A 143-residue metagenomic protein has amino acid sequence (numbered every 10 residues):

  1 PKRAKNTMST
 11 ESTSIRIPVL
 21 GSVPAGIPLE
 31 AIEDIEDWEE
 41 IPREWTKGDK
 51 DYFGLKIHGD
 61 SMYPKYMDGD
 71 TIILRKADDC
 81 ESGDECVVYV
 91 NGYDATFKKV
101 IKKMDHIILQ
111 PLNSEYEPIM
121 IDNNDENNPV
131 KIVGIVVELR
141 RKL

Functional and structural regions predicted by a protein language model:
P1-D68, A95, K102-H106, P129-V130 (+1 more regions): Short, positionally conserved secondary-structure boundary motifs
D70-T71, D84: Structural motif
I73-L74, V87: Hydrophobic beta-strand signal
C80-V87, T96-K98: Short, Lys/Arg- and Gly-enriched loop/turn segments at beta-strand edges
V88, L109-L112: SH3/SH3-like beta-barrel fold
S114-L143: Amphipathic alpha-helical interface segments
